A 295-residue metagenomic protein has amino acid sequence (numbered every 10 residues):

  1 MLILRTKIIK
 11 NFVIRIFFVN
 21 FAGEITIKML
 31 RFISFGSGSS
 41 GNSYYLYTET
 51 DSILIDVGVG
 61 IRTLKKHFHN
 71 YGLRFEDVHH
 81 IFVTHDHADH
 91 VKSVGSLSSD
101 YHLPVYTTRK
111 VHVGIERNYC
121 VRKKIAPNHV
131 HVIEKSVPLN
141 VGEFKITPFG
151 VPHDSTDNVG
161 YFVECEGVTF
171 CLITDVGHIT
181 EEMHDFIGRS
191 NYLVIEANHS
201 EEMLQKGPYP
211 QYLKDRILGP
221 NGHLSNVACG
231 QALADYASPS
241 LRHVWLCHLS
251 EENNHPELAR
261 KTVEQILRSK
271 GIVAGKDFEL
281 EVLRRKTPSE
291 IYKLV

Functional and structural regions predicted by a protein language model:
F17-Y71, V159-D175, Y192: Conserved beta-strand hairpin/beta-sheet module of binuclear metal-dependent hydrolase folds, prominently
I33-S43, H85-V94, P148: Structured catalytic core of nucleotide-sugar glycosyltransferases
I55-G58, V78-D86, Y106-R109, C171-T174 (+3 more regions): Active-site neighborhood of phospho(di)ester-bond hydrolases with catalytic His/Asp-centered motifs
I61-T108: Active-site metal-binding motif and surrounding structural segment of the metallo-beta-lactamase
K92-Y101, R117-Y119, N254-K261: Metal-dependent catalytic neighborhoods of phosphoester/phosphodiester hydrolases
R109-V159, C165-G167: Metallo-beta-lactamase
E181-E281: Cap/insert and terminal regions of metallo-dependent hydrolase folds
